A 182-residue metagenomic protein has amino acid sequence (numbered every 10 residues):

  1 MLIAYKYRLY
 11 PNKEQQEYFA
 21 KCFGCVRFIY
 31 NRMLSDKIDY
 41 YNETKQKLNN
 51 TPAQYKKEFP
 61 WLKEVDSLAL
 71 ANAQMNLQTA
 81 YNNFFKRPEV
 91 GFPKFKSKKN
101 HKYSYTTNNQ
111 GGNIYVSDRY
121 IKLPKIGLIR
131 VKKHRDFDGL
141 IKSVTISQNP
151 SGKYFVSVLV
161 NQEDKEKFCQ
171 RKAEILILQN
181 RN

Functional and structural regions predicted by a protein language model:
M1-N182: Nucleic-acid substrate recognition interfaces
